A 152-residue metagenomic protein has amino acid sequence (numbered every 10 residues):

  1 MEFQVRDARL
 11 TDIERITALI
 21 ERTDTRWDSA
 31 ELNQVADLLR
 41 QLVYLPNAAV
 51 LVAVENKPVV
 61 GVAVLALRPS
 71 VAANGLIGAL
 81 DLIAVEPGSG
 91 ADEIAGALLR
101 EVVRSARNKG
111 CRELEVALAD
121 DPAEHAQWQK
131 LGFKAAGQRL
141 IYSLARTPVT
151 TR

Functional and structural regions predicted by a protein language model:
M1-E14, P148-R152: Conserved N-terminal entry element of GNAT/NAT acetyltransferase domains
I20-L38: Conserved GNAT-fold acetyl-CoA-binding loop/helix
R40-V52, A79: A short helix-loop-beta-strand connector motif used in the catalytic cores of GNAT acetyltransferases and, in some
V52, P58-L67, A79: Conserved beta-strand in the GNAT
R68-L80, G90: A conserved beta-turn-beta hairpin within the catalytic core of GNAT-like acetyltransferases that forms part
V85, A91-R104, K130: Conserved acetyl-CoA-binding loop-helix of GNAT-fold acetyltransferases
A106-L118: Conserved GNAT acetyl-CoA-binding A-motif
E115-H125, S143: Conserved beta-strand-loop-alpha-helix junction that forms the acyl-donor binding cleft
